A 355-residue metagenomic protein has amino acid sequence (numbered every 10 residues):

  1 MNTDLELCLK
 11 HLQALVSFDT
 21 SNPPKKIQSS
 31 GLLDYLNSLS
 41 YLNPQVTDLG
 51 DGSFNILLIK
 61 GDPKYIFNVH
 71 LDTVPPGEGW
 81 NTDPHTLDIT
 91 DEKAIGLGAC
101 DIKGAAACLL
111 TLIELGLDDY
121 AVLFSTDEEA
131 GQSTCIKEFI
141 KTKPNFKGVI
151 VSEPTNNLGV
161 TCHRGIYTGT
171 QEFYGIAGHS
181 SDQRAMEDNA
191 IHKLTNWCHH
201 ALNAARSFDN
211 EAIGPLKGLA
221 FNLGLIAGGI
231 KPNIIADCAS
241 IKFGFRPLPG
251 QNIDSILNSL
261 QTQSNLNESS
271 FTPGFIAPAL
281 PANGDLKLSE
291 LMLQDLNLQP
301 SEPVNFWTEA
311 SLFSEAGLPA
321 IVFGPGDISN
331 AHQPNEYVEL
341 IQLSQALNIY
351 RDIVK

Functional and structural regions predicted by a protein language model:
M1-G77, C238-G244, I256-S259, L340-Q342 (+1 more regions): N-terminal helical capping/dimerization or prosegment-like subdomains of hydrolases acting on amide or phosphate bonds
S38-N43, I59-Y65, I113-A121, K143-F146 (+4 more regions): Short glycine/proline-enriched coil/turn segments at helix->beta-strand junctions
D48, P154, T161, Y167-K355: Metal-dependent amide/peptide-bond hydrolase catalytic core, centered on the "pita-bread" metallohydrolase fold
I66-A121: Active-site metal-coordination/substrate-binding segment of hydrolases, especially metallo-dependent peptidases
N68-H70, L123-S125, I150-E153, E172-Y174 (+1 more regions): Short beta-strand segments
T90-E92, L112-L123, N145, A201-N210 (+1 more regions): Phosphate-handling active-site elements
G98, I102-T168: Acidic/histidine-rich catalytic neighborhood of metal-dependent amide-processing enzymes
